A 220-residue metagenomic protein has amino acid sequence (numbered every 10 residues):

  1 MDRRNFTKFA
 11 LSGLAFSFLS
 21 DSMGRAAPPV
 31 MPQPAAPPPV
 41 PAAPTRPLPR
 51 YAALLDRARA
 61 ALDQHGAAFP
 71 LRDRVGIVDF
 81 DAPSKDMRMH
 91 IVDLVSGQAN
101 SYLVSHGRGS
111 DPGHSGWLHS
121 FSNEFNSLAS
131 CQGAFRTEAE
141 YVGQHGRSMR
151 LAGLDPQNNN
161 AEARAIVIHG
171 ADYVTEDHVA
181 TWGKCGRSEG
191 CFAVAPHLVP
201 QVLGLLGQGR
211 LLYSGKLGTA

Functional and structural regions predicted by a protein language model:
M1-L14: N-terminal secretory signal peptides and thylakoid transit peptides that target proteins across membranes
A15, G207: Hydrophobic/aromatic-lined pockets within catalytic cores
S17-S20: NTP/phosphate- and nucleic-acid-binding module
S22-P32: Signal peptide processing junction and immediate N-terminal pro/mature segment of secreted/exported proteins
V30-S188, H197-G204, T219-A220: Cell wall/extracellular polymer interaction/catalysis modules
C191: Short cysteine clusters
V194: A conserved hydrophobic position in a structured secondary element of the catalytic/binding core that shapes
G209-A220: C-terminal functional extensions of proteins
